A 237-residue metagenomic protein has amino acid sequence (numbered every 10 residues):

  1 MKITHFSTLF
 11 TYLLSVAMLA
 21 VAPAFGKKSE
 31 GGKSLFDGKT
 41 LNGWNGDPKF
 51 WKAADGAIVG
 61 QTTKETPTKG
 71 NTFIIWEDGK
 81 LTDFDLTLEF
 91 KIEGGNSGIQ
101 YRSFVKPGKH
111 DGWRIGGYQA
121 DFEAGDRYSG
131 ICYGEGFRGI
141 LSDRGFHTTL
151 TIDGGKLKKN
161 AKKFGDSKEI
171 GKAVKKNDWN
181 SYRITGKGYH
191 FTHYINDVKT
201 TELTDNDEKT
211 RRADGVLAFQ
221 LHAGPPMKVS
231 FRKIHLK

Functional and structural regions predicted by a protein language model:
K2-L13: Bacterial N-terminal signal peptides that target proteins for export
S15-P23: Hydrophobic h-region of N-terminal signal peptides that target proteins for export in Gram-negative bacteria
F25-K237: Carbohydrate-interacting regions of secretory-pathway proteins
